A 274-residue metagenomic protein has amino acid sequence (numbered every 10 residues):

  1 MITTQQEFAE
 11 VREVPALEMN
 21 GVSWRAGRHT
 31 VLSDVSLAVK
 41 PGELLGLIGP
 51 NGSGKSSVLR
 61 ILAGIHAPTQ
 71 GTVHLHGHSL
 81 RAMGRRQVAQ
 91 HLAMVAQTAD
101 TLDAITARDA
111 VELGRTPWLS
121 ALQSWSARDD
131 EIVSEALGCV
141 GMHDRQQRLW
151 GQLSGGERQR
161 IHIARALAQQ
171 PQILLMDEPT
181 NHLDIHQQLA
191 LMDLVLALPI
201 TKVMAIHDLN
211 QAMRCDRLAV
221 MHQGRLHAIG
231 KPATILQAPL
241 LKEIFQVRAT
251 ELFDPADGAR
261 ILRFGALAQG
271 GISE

Functional and structural regions predicted by a protein language model:
I48-P50: The feature captures the beta-strand-to-loop junction immediately N-terminal to the Walker
A63: Helix-to-loop junction immediately C-terminal to a conserved catalytic motif
G71-S79, V88, R148: Conserved ABC transporter NBD signature motif
S124, L149-L153, E157: Conserved ABC ATPase signature
A168-Q172: A short, proline-enriched helix->beta-strand linker immediately N-terminal to the Walker B motif in ABC-type P-loop
L174-E178, L183: Catalytic Walker B motif of ABC-type/P-loop ATPase nucleotide-binding domains
I244-E274: ABC ATPase nucleotide-binding domains
